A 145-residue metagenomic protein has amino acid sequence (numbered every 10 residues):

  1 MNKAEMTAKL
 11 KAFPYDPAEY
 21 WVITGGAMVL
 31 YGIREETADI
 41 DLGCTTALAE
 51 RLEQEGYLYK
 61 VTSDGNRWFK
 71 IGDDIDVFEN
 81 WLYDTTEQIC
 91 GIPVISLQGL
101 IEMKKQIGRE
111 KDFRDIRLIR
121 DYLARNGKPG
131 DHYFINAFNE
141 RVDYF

Functional and structural regions predicted by a protein language model:
M1-F145: Compositionally biased terminal segments of proteins
